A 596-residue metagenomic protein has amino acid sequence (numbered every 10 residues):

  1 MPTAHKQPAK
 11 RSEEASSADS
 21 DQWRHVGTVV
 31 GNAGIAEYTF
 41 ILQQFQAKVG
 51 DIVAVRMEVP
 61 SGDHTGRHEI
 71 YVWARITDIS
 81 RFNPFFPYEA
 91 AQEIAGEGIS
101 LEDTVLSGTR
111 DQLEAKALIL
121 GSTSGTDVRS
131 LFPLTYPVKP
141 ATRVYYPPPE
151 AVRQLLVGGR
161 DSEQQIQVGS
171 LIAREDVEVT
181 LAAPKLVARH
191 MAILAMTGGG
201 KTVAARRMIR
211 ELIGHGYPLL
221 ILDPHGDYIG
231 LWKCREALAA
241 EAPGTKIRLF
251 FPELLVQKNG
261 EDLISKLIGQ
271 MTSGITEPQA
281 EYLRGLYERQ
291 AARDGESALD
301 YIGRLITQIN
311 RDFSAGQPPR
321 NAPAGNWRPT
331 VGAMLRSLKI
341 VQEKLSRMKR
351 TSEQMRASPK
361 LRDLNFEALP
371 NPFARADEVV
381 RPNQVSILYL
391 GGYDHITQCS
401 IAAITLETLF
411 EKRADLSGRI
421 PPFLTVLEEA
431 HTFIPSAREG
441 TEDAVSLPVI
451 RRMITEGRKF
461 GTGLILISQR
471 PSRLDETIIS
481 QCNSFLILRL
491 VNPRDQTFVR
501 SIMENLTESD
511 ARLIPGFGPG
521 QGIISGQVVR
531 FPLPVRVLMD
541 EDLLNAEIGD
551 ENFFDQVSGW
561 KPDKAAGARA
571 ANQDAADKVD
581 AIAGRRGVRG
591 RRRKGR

Functional and structural regions predicted by a protein language model:
M1-L194, A204-M208, G418-P421, S436 (+2 more regions): Basic- and hydrophobic-enriched, low-structure N-terminal and domain-boundary segments that flank ATP-binding catalytic
M191-A192, L220, I387-Y389: Short hydrophobic/aromatic beta-strand immediately N-terminal to the Walker A/P-loop
G198: Walker A (P-loop) phosphate-binding loop of P-loop NTPases
K201: Conserved lysine of the Walker
R206-K258: Conserved nucleotide-state-sensing and coupling region of NTP-binding domains
P243-N365: Helical/strand "switch-coupling" subdomains that flank nucleotide/phosphate-binding cores, especially in P-loop NTPases
G392-R512: Conserved P-loop NTPase motor cores
G520-R596: Conserved P-loop NTPase motor module
